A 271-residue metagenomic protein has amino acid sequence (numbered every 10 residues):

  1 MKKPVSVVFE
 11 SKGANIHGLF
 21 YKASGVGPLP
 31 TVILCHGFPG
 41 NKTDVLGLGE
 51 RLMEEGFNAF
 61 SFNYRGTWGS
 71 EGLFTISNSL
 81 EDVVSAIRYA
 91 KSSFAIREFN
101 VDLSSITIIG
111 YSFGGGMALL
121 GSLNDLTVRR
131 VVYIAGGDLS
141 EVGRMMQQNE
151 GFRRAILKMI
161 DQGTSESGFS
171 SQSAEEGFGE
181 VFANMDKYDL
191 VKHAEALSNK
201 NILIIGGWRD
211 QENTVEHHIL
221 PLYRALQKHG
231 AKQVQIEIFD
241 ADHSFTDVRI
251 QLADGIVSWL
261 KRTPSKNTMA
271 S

Functional and structural regions predicted by a protein language model:
M1-V26: N-terminal cap/lid segment of alpha/beta-hydrolase-fold proteins
P28-G37: Short beta-strand element of the alpha/beta-hydrolase
F38-E50: The serine-hydrolase catalytic nucleophile loop
D44, T75-N100: Alpha/beta-hydrolase active-site loop
G49-E71: Conserved alpha/beta-hydrolase
E98-S112: Alpha/beta-hydrolase fold nucleophile elbow
L123-E176: Hydrolase active-site cap/lid region
S171-K261: Serine-hydrolase catalytic core
